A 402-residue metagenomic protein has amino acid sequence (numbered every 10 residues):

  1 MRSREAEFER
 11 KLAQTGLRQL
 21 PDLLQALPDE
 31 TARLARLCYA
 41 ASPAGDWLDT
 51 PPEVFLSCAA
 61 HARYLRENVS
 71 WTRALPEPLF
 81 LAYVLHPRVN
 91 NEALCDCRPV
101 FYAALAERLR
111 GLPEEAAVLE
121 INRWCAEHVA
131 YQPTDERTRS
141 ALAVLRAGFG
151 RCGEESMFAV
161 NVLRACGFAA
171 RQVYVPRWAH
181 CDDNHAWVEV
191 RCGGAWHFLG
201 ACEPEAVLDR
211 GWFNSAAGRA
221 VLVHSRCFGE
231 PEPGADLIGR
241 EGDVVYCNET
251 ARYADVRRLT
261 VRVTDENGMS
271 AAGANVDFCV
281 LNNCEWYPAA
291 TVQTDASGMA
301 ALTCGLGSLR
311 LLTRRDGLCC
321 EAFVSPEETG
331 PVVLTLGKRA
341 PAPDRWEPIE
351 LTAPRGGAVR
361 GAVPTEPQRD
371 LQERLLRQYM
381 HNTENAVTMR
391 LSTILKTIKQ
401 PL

Functional and structural regions predicted by a protein language model:
M1-V118, N122, A165, W196 (+1 more regions): N-terminal accessory/pre-domain segments preceding catalytic cores
A103-R123, Q132-L142, A147-G239: Hydrophobic/aromatic-rich core segments of domains that either
